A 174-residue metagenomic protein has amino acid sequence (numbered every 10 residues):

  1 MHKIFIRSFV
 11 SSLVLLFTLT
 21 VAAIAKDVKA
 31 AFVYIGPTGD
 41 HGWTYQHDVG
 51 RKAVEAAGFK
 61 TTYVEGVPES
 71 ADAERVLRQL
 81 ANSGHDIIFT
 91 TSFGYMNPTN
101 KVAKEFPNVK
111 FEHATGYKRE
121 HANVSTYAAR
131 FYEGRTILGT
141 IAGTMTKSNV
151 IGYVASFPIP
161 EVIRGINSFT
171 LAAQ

Functional and structural regions predicted by a protein language model:
M1-I6: N-terminal secretory signal peptides that target proteins for export/translocation
S8-T20: Bacterial N-terminal signal peptides
A23-A25: Boundary at the C-terminal end of the N-terminal hydrophobic targeting segment
A31-A56, T62-A73, F93, P158-I163: Extracytoplasmic "Venus flytrap"
R51, I137-Q174: An alpha-beta-alpha
S70-G84: Short, well-structured alpha-helical segments in soluble
H85-S92, E112-A114: Periplasmic-binding protein-like
K104-A129: Flexible loop/hinge segments that line or gate small-molecule binding clefts
